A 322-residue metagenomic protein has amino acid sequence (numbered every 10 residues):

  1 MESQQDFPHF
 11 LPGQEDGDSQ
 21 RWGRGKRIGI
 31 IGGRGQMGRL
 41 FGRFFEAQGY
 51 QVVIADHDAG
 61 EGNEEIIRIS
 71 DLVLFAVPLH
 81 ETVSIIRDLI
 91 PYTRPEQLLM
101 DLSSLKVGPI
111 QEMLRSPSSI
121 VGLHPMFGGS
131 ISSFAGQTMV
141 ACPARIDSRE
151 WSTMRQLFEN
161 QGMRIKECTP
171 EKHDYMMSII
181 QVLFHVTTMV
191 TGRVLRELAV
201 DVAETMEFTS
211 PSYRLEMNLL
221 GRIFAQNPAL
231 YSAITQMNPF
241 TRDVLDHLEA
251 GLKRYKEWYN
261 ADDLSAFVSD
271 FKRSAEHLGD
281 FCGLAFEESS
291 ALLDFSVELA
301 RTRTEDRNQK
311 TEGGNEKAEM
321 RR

Functional and structural regions predicted by a protein language model:
E2-E65: NAD(P)+-binding Rossmann beta1-loop-alpha1 motif at the extreme N-terminus of oxidoreductases
E2-Q5, H9, R301-R322: Short, basic, low-complexity termini and linkers enriched in Ser/Thr/Gly/Pro that act as targeting/leader peptides
E65-I90: Rossmann-like NAD(P)-binding element
T93-G108: ADP-ribose/adenylate-binding Rossmann-like module
L105-K106, E112-M177: Rossmann-fold dinucleotide-binding core
H173-V202, M206-A225: Active-site-proximal catalytic alpha-helix in oxidoreductases
E204-A285: Interdomain hinge/lid region at the active-site interface of Rossmann-like NAD(P)-dependent oxidoreductases
